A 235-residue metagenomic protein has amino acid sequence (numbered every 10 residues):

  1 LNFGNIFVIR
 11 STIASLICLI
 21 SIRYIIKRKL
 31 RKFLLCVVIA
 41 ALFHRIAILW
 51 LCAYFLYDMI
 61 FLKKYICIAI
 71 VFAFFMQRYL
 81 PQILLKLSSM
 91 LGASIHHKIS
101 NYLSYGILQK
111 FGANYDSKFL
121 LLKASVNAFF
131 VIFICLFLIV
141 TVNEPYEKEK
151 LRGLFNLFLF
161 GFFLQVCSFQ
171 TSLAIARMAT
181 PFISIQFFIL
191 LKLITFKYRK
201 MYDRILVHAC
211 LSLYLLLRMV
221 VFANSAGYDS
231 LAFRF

Functional and structural regions predicted by a protein language model:
N5-T12: Short acidic/glycine- and proline-prone juxtamembrane loop motifs at membrane-interface regions of multi-pass membrane
T12, C18-K32: Membrane-interface transmembrane helices that cradle and orient dolichyl/undecaprenyl
K27-K32, I60-K63, K192-L206: Membrane-interface junctions at the ends of membrane-embedded or membrane-associated helices
K32-L56, V166: Membrane-interface alpha helices of multi-pass inner-membrane proteins
Y54-A176, A223-F235: Alpha-helical transmembrane segments and terminal signal-anchor/GPI-anchor hydrophobic tails, characterized by long
V71, Y198-M219: Signature aromatic-anchored transmembrane alpha helix within multi-pass, membrane-resident enzymes that catalyze glycan
A176-K192: Hydrophobic/aromatic-rich transmembrane helices and adjacent perimembrane loops
